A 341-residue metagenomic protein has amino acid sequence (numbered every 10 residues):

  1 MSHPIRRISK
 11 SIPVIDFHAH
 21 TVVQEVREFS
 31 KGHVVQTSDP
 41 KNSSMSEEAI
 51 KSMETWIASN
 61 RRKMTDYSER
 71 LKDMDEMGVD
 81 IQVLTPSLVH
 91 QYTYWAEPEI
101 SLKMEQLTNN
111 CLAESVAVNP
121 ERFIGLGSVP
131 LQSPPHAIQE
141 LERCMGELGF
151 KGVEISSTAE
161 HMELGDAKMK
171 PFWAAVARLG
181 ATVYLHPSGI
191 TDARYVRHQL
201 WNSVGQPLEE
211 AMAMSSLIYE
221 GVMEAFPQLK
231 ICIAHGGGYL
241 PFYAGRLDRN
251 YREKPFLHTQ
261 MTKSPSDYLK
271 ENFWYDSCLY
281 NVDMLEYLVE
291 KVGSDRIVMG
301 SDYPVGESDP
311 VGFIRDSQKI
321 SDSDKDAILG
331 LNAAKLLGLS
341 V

Functional and structural regions predicted by a protein language model:
S2-F17, Q24-I81, N110-V118, Q139-R143 (+5 more regions): Mid-to-C-terminal alpha-helical segments outside catalytic/metal-binding sites
P4-I8, V116, E142-V298: Catalytic pocket-lining loop regions of alpha/beta-barrel enzymes, especially the amidohydrolase/enolase/GH5 lineages
S11, H20-M64, W95, T191-L208 (+1 more regions): Active-site gating loops and adjacent loop-to-helix segments of metal-dependent hydrolytic enzymes
I15, E99, V129-Q132, H136 (+3 more regions): Alpha-helical scaffold segments that form or flank carboxylate-/histidine-based iron centers
S87, L131, P187-T191, Y303-V305: Short glycine-enriched loops at secondary-structure junctions
S87-L102, Q132-P135, H198-S203: Surface-exposed, active-site-proximal loop segments in enzymatic domains
E99-M104, N119, M145-G149: Active-site-proximal, glycine-rich beta->alpha crossover segments in alpha/beta enzymes that shape flexible
I100-T108, G165-F172: Charged helix-capping and loop-helix junction motifs
